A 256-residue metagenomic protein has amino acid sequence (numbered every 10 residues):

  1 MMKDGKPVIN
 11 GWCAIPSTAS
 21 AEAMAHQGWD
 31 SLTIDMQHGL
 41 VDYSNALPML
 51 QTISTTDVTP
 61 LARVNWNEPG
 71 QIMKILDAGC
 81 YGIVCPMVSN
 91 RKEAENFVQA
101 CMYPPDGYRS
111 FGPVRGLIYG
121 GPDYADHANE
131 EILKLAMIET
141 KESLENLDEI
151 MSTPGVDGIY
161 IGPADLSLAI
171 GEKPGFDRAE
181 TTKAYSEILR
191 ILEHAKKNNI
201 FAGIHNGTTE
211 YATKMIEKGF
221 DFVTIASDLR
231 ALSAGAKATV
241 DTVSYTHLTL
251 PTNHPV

Functional and structural regions predicted by a protein language model:
M1-N10, P122-A128, R190: N-terminal amphipathic alpha-helix/helix-capping segment at the start of soluble metabolic enzymes
M1-P60, W66-N67, G155: Conserved N-terminal beta1-alpha1 strand-loop-helix module at the mouth
G11, D35, I83, F97 (+3 more regions): Conserved, mostly hydrophobic/aromatic
H38-T52, E68-Q71, S89-M102, R115-P122 (+2 more regions): Active-site-adjacent beta->alpha loops and helix N-cap segments on the catalytic face of soluble alpha/beta enzymes
G70, C85-T153, D165-L168: Conserved anion-binding
G70-Y81, E93, E145-M151, T208-K218: Catalytic cores of alpha/beta
C85-N90, P163-L168, D221-K237: Glycine-rich phosphate-binding active-site loops on the catalytic face of alpha/beta enzymes
T246-T252: Conserved small/polar residues in nucleotide/adenosyl-binding loops
